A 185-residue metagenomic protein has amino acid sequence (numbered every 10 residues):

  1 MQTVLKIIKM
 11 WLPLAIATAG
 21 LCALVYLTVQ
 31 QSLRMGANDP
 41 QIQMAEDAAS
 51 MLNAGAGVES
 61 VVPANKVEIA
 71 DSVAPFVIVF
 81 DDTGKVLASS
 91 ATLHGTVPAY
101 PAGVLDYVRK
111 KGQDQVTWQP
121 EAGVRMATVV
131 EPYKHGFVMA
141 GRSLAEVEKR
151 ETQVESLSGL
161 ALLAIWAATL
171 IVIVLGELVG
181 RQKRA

Functional and structural regions predicted by a protein language model:
M1-P40, E131-A185: Alpha-helical transmembrane segments of membrane proteins, especially the N-terminal anchoring helices and early TM
I7-M10, Y26, P75-V77, A88-S89 (+2 more regions): Broad hydrophobic/π-residue packing in well-ordered secondary structure
L14-I16, G20, T28, A64-V67 (+3 more regions): Short, well-ordered helical secondary-structure segments
I42, E46, M51, V61-G123: Extracytoplasmic ligand-binding sensor domains of the Cache superfamily
L93-G159: Extracytoplasmic
